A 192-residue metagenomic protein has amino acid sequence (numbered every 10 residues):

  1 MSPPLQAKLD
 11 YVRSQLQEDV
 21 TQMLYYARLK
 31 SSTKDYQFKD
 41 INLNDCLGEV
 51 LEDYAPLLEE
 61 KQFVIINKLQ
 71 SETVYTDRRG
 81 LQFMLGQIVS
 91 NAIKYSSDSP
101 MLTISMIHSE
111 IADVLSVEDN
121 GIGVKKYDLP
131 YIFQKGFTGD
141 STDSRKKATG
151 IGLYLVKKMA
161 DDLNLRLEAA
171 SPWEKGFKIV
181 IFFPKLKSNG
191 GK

Functional and structural regions predicted by a protein language model:
S31-Y36, L69, T73-R79: Conserved micro-motifs of the catalytic ATP-binding
L57-I66: Short conserved segments within the C-terminal catalytic ATPase subdomain
A92-I93: Short helix-loop "hinge" at the ATP-lid/N-box region of the Bergerat-fold HATPase_c
S99-I111: Short beta-strand/loop element within the Bergerat-fold HATPase_c
D119: Acidic ATP/Mg2+-coordinating residue in the GHKL
V124-F137: Short conserved segment of the HATPase_c
L165-A169: Conserved glycine-rich
